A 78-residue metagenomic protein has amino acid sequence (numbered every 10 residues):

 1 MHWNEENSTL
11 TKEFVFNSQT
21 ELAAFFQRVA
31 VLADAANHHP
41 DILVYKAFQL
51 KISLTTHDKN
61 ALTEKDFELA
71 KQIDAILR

Functional and structural regions predicted by a protein language model:
M1-S8: Short aromatic-glycine-(Arg/Gly/Cys) micro-motifs in beta-strand/loop hairpins
T9-N17: Short, well-ordered beta-strand elements within core beta-sheets of diverse protein domains
L10, K46-L50: A generic structural signal for short beta-strands and their flanking turns/coil linkers
Q19-A24, A61-T63: Short, conserved charged micro-motifs
A23-L32: Short amphipathic alpha-helix segments
A33-L43, K71, A75-R78: A short N-terminal helical cap/helix-turn-helix that marks the beginning of AMP-binding/adenylate-forming
I52-R78: C-terminal structural segments of small proteins and small subunits
